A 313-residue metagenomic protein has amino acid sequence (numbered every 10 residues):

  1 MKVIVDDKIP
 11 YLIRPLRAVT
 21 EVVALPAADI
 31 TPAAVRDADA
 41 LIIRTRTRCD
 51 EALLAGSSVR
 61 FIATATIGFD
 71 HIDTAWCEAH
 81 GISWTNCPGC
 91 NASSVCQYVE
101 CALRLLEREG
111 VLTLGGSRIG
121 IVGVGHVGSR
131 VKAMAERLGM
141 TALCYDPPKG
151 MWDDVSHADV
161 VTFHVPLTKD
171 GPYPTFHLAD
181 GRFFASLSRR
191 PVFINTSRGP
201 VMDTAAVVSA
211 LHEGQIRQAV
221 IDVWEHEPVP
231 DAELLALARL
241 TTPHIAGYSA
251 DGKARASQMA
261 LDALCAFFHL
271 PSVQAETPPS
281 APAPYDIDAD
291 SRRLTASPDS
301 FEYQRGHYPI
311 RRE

Functional and structural regions predicted by a protein language model:
M1-A38: N-terminal glycine-/charge-rich "phosphate-binding" loop or analogous flexible N-terminal tail
D6-L12, A27-I30, T45-R48, D146-G150 (+1 more regions): Short, polar loop motifs at secondary-structure junctions
D39-L112: Phosphate/diphosphate ligand-binding glycine-rich loop within oxidoreductases
D50, P148-E233: Rossmann-like adenosine-cofactor binding region
P88, C96, G115-E136: Glycine-rich adenosine-cofactor-binding loop
C96-L112, R137-M140, Q258-F267: Oxidoreductase and adenylate-handling cofactor-binding alpha/beta cores
R137-W152: NAD(P)-binding Rossmann-fold cofactor-contacting core
R190, S197-E313: Rossmann-like dinucleotide-binding domain for NAD(H)/NADP(H)
